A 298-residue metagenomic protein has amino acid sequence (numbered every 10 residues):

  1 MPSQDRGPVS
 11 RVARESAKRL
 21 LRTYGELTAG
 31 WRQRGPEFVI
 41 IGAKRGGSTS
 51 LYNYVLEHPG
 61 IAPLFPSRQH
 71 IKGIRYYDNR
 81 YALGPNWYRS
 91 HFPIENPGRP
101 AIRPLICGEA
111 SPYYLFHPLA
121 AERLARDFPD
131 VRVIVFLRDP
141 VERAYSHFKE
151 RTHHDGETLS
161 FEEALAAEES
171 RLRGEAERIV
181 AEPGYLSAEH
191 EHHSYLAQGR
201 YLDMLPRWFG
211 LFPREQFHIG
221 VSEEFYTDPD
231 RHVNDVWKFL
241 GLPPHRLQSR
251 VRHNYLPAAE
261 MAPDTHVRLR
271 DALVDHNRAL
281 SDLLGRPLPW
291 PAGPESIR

Functional and structural regions predicted by a protein language model:
M1-P112, D127-V131, F136, V141-A176 (+2 more regions): PAPS-dependent sulfotransferase catalytic core
Y52-L56, D78, R89, A125 (+7 more regions): Non-transmembrane alpha-helical segments in soluble domains of secreted/periplasmic/extracellular proteins
P85-P97, G156-R231, P243, R270-D271: PAPS-dependent sulfotransferase catalytic domain
S111-P112, E182-A197, R252-V267: Surface-exposed cleft-lining segments at the edges of enzyme active sites
P112-F116, E223: Short beta->alpha connector loops
F116-L119, Y145, D230: Short N-terminal helix/helix-N-cap motif within the alpha/beta-hydrolase-1
H117-V135, F209: ATP-dependent NMP and nucleoside kinases share a basic, alpha-helical "lid"
P206-A279, G285-R298: The conserved 3'-phosphoadenosine-5'-phosphosulfate
